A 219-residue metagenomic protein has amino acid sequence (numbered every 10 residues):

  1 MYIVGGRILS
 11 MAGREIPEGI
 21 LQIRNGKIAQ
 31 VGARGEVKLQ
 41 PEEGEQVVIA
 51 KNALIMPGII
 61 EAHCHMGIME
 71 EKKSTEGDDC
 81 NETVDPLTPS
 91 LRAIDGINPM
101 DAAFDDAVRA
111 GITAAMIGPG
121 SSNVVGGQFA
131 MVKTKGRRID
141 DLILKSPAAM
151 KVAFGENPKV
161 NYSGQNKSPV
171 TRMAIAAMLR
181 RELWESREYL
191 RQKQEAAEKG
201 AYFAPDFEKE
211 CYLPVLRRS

Functional and structural regions predicted by a protein language model:
I3, L39-I94: Replace "His-x-His-based motif
I8, A12-M56, K73: Histidine-rich, glycine-flanked metal-binding segment
M66-M69, P99, S122-V125: Active-site environment of divalent metal-dependent phosphoester hydrolases
E70-I97, R138, A153, P158-S163 (+1 more regions): Active-site gating loops and adjacent loop-to-helix segments of metal-dependent hydrolytic enzymes
A103, V108-S219: Polyanionic/metal-chelating signatures
